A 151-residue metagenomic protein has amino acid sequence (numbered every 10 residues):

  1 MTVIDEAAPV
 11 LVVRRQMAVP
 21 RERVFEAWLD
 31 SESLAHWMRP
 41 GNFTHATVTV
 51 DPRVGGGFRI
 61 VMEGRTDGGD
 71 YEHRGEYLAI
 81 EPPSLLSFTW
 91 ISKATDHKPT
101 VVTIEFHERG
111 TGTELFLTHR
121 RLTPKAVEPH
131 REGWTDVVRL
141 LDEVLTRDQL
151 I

Functional and structural regions predicted by a protein language model:
M1-T44: Hydrophobic ligand-binding cavity/cleft-lining segments
V12-V13, E32-D70, I151: Short beta-edge strand/loop motif at the mouth of beta-sheet-based domains
R15, T47-V48, H73-L78, V101-H107: Hydrophobic/aromatic beta-strand elements that line small-molecule binding cavities or substrate pockets in beta-rich
R21, P52-R53, L78-S84, E105-E114: A short, structured loop/turn motif at beta-sheet edges
V24, L34, F58, Y77 (+4 more regions): Hydrophobic pocket/interface hotspot
S84-I91: Short, solvent-exposed secondary-structure boundary/capping segments
I91-D96, T118-K125: Short, solvent-exposed aromatic-acidic interface loops
R121-I151: A conserved amphipathic terminal alpha-helix motif
